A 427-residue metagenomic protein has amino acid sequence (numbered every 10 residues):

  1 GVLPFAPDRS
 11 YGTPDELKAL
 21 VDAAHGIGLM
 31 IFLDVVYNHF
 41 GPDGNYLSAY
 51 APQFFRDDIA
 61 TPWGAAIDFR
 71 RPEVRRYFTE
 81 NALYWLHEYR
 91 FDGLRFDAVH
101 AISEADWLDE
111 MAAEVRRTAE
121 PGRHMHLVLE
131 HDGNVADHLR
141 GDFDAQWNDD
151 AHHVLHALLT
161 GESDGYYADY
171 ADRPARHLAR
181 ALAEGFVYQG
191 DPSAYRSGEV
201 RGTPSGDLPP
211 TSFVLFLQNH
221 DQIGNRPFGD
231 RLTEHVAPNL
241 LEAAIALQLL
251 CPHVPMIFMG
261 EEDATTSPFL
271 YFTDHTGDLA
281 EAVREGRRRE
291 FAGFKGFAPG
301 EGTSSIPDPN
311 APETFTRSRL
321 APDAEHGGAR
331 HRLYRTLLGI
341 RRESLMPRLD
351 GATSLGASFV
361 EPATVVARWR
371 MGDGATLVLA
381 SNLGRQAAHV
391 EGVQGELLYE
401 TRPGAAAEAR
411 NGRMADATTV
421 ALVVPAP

Functional and structural regions predicted by a protein language model:
G1-A6, I59-F69, N219-L232, A311-A324: Short glycine/proline-rich turn/loop motifs
G1-L129, A136-H138: Substrate-binding/active-site clefts of carbohydrate-active enzymes
G1-P7, D22, F213, T273-T276 (+2 more regions): N-terminal structural segment of carbohydrate-active enzymes
P4, L47, F54-F55, I67 (+6 more regions): Short clusters of hydrophobic/aromatic residues that line enzyme substrate/ligand-binding pockets
E16, L20, V74, F78-W85 (+3 more regions): Alpha-helical packing segments of well-folded alpha/beta enzyme cores
D34-V35, R95-H100, L129-H131, M259-E261 (+2 more regions): Active-site proximal loops enriched in glycine and acidic residues that flank catalytic Cys/His/Asp and coordinate
A112-P299: Conserved alpha/beta catalytic core and glycan-binding cleft of carbohydrate-active enzymes
D230, E234-P238, E242, L247-I257 (+1 more regions): Carbohydrate-interacting/catalytic domains
